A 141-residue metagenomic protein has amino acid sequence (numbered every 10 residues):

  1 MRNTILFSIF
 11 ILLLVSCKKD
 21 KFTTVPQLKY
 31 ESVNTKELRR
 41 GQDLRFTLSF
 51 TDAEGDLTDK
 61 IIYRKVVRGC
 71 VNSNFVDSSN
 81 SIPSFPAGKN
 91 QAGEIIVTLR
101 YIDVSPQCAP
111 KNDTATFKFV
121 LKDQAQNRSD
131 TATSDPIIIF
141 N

Functional and structural regions predicted by a protein language model:
M1-T4: Positively charged n-region of N-terminal signal peptides that target proteins for export
L13-S16: C-terminal motif of bacterial Sec signal peptides marking the signal peptidase cleavage site
K18-K21: Bacterial signal peptide processing site
V25-N141: First exposed extracellular module after export/assembly in secreted or surface-exposed proteins
